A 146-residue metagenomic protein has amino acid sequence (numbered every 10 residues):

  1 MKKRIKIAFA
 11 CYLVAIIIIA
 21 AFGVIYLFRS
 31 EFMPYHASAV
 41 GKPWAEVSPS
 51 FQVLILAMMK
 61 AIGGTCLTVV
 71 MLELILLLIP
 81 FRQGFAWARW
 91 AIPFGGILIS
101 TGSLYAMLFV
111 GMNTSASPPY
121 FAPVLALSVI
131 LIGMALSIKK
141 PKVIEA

Functional and structural regions predicted by a protein language model:
K2-I19: Alpha-helical transmembrane segments and their helix-start/interface "positive-inside/aromatic belt" motifs in integral
C11-V14, M58-T68, A91-G95, F121-L125: Physicochemical signature of membrane-embedded alpha-helices that form the seven-helix bundle of GPCRs, emphasizing
I17-M59, M71: Hydrophobic transmembrane helix segments
I19, G96-Y105: Aromatic-anchored segments of alpha-helical transmembrane domains
V70-R89: Juxtamembrane helix-break-helix junctions at the cytosolic face of small multi-pass alpha-helical membrane proteins
T101-A122: Membrane-helix boundary connector in multi-pass membrane proteins
L127-A146: Membrane-water interface at the C-terminal end of transmembrane alpha helices
